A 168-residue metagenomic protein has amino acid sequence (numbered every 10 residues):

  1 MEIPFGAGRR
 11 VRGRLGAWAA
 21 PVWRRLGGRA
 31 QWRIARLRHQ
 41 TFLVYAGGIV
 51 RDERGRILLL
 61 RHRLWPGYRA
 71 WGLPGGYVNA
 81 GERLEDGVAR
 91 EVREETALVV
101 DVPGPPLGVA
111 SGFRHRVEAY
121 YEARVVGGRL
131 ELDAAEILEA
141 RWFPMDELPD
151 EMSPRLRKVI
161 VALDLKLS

Functional and structural regions predicted by a protein language model:
E2-G47: Acidic, metal-coordinating catalytic segment for phosphate/diphosphate chemistry, firing primarily on the Nudix
E2-R14, A134-S168: Nudix hydrolase/Nudix homology domain
Q40, W65, V109-R114, A134: A short beta-turn/loop motif at secondary-structure boundaries
F42, R69, H115-V117: Residue-level preference for beta-strand/loop junctions
V44-A46, G55, V117-A119, L138: Change "...and in nucleic-acid phosphodiester-cleaving endonucleases..." to "...and in nucleic-acid processing enzymes
D52, R56-E94: Conserved Nudix-box catalytic region and its N-terminal flanking loop in Nudix hydrolases and closely related
V99-V109: A short coil-to-beta-strand element that immediately follows conserved catalytic motifs
V109-E131, R141, V159, L163: Active-site-adjacent beta-strand/loop module that shapes the phosphate/pyrophosphate-binding cleft
